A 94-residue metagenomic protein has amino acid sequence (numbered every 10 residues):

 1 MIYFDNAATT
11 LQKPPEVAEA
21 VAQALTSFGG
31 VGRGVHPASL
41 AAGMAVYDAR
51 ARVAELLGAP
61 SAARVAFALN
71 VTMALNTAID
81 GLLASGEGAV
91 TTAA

Functional and structural regions predicted by a protein language model:
M1-A94: Pyridoxal 5′-phosphate
